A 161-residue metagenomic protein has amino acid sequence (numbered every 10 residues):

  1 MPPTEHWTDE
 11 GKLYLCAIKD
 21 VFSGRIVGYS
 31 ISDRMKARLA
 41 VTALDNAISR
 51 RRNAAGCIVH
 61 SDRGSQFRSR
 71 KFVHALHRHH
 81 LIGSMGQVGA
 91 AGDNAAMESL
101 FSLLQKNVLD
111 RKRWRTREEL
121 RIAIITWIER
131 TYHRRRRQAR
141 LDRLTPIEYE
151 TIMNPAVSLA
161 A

Functional and structural regions predicted by a protein language model:
M1-A161: Charged DNA-binding/catalytic regions of mobile-element recombinases
